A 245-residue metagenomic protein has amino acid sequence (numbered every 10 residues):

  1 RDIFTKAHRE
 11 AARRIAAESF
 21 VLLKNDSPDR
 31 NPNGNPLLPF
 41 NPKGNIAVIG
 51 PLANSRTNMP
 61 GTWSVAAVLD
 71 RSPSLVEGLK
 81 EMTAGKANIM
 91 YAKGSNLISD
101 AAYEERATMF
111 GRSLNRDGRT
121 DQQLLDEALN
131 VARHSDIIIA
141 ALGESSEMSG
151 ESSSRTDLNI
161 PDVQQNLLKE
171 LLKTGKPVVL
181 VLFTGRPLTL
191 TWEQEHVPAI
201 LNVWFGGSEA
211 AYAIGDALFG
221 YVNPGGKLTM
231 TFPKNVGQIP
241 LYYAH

Functional and structural regions predicted by a protein language model:
D2-H245: C-terminal non-catalytic regions of proteins with extracellular/luminal or membrane-system context
